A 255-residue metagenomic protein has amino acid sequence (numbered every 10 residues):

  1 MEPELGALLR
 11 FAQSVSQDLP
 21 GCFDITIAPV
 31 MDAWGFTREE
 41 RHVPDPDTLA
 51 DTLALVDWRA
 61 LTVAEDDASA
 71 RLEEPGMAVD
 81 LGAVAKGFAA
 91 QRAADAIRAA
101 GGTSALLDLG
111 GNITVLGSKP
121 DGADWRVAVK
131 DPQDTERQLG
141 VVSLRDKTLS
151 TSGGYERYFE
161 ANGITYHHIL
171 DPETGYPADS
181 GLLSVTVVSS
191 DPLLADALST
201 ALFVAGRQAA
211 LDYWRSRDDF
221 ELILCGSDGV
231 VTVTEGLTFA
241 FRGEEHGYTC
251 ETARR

Functional and structural regions predicted by a protein language model:
M1-R255: Mature catalytic core of soluble alpha/beta enzymes
